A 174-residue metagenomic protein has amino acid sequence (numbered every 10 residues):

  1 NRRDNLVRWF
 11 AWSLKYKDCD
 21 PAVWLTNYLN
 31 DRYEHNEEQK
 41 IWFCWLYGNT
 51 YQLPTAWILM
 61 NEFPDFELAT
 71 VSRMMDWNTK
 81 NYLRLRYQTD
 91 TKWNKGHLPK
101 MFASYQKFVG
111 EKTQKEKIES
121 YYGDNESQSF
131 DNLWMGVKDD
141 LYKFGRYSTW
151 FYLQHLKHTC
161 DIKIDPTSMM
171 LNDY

Functional and structural regions predicted by a protein language model:
N1-P99, H158: Structure-specific DNA junction-binding interface
L14-V23, E126-L133, L171-Y174: Short acidic alpha-helix initiation/capping motifs at coil-to-helix transition points, especially at protein N-termini
N27-H35, G136-K143, P166-L171: Short, charged/polar micro-motifs that form catalytic or ligand-binding hotspots
Y87-Y142: Helix-hairpin-helix/helix-loop-helix acidic hairpins
W134-L156: Helix-hairpin-helix
Q154-Y174: Accessory, usually C-terminal, subdomains that scaffold auxiliary metal cofactors
